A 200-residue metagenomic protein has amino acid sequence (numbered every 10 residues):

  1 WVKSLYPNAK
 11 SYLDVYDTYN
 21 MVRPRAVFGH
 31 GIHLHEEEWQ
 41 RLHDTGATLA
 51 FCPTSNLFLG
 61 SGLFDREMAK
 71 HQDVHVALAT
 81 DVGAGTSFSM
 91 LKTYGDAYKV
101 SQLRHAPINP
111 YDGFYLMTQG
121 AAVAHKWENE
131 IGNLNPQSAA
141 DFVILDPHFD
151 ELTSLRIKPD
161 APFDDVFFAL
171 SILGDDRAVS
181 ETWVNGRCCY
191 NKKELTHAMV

Functional and structural regions predicted by a protein language model:
W1-T48, G60-V76, N129: Histidine/acidic residue-rich metal-binding segments in metalloenzymes
K3-A9, F88-T93, K158: Short, flexible, mixed-charge acidic loops at enzyme active sites
Y19-M21, R25, E67-L155: His/Asp/Glu-enriched, well-ordered alpha-helical/loop segment that forms or immediately abuts the divalent-metal
F28, D81, G186: Residue-level signal for inorganic ion chemistry
G31-I32, Q102, H148, R187: Flexible loop residues that form catalytic and substrate-binding hotspots at small-molecule/glycan-binding clefts
P53-L57, V82-A84: Short, acidic/turn-prone active-site loops that include or flank metal/cofactor- and phosphate-binding residues
D112, L195-V200: Long, low-complexity intrinsically disordered regions
A139-H197: C-terminal cap of metal-dependent C-N hydrolases
